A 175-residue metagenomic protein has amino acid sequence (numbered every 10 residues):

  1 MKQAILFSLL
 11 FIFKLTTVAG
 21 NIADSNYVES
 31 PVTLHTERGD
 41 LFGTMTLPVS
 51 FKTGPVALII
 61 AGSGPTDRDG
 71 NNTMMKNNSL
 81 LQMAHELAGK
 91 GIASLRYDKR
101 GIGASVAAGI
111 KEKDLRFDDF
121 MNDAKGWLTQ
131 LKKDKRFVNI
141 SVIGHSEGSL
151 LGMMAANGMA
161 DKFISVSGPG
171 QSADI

Functional and structural regions predicted by a protein language model:
M1-N21: Bacterial Sec-dependent N-terminal signal peptides
G20-P55: N-terminal cap/lid segment of alpha/beta-hydrolase-fold proteins
S50-G89: Short, surface-exposed "cap/lid" segments of acyl-processing enzymes
I60-A61, Y97-K99, V166: Alpha/beta-hydrolase
N78-G101, G170-Q171: Active-site machinery of serine-nucleophile hydrolases
S79, E112-D134: Alpha/beta-hydrolase active-site loop
L95-Y97, G101-K113: Glycine-rich "HGGG/HGxG" loop immediately N-terminal to the catalytic nucleophile of the alpha/beta-hydrolase
Q130-I175: Primarily recognizes the serine-hydrolase "nucleophile elbow" in alpha/beta-hydrolase and SGNH/GDSL folds
